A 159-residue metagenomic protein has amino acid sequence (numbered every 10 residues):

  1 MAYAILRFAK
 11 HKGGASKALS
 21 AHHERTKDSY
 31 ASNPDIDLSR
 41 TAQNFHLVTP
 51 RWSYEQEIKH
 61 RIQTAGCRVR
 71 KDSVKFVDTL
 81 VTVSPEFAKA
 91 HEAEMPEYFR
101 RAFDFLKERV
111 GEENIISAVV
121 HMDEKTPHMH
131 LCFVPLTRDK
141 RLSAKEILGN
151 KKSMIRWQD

Functional and structural regions predicted by a protein language model:
M1-D159: N-terminal nicking endonuclease/strand-transfer module with a His-rich metal-binding environment and a catalytic Tyr
